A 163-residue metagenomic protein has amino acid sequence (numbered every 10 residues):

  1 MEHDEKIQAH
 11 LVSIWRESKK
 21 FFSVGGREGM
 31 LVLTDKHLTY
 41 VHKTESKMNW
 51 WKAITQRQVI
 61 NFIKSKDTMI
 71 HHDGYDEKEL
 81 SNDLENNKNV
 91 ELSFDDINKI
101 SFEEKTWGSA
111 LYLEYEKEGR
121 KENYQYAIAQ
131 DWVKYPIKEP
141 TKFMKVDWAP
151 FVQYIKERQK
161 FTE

Functional and structural regions predicted by a protein language model:
M1-G25: The phosphoinositide-binding surface of pleckstrin homology
E2-D4, G26-E28, T39-E163: Acidic, Ser/Thr- and proline-rich intrinsically disordered linker/docking segments of eukaryotic scaffolds
G29-L33: Broad, structure-driven detector of short, well-ordered beta-strand segments within folded domains
